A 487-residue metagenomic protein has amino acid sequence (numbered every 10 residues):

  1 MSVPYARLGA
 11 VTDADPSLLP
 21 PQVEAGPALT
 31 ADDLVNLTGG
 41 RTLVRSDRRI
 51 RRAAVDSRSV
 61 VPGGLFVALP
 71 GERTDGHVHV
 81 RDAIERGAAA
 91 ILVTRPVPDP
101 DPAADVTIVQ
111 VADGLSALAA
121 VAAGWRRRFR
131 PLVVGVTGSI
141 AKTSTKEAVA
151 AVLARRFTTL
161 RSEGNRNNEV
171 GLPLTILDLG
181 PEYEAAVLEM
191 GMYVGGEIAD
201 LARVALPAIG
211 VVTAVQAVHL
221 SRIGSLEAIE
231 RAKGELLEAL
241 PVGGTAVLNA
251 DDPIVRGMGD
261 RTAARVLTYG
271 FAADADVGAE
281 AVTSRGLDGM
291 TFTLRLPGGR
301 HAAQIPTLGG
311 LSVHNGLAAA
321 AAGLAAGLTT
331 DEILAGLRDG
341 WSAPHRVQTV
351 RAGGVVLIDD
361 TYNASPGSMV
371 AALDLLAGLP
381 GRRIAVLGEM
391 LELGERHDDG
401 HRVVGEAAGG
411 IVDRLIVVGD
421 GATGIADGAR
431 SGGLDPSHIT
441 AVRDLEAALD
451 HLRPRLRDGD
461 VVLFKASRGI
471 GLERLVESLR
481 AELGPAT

Functional and structural regions predicted by a protein language model:
S2-T137, S144-A151, R155, V170 (+4 more regions): Short, basic phosphate-binding NTP loop
S17-P21, V136, K142, L153 (+3 more regions): ATP-dependent carboxylate/acyl-activation modules
L34, G64, A83, V121 (+15 more regions): Residue-level signal for inorganic ion chemistry
G71-T74, S342-H345, Y362-H438, L445 (+1 more regions): Active-site beta-alpha connecting loops in nucleotide-dependent enzymes
V80-E85, A202-R203, G409: Non-catalytic positions within long, well-ordered alpha-helices that form the structural scaffold/packing of enzyme
V97-P102, I209-V356, G381, E406-G409 (+2 more regions): Acidic, Mg2+-coordinating active-site environments of NTP-dependent enzymes
L115-A250, R256-T262, P454, E477-A486: Phosphate-binding loop of NTP-binding sites
A441-R443, R457-E477: Peripheral docking tails and interdomain loops at the edges of cofactor- or intermediate-handling domains
